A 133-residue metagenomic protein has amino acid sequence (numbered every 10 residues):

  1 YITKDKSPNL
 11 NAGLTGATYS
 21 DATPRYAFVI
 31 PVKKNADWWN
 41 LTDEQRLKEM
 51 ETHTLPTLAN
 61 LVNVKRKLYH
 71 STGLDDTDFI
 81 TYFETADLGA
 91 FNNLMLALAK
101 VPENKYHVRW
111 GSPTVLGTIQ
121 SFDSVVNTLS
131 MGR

Functional and structural regions predicted by a protein language model:
Y1-A59, T72-L74, T85-G89, N93-L96 (+1 more regions): Short S/T/G/P-rich N-terminal loop/turn motif that feeds into the first structured element of a domain
Y26, T77, W110: Residues that flank catalytic or metal-binding motifs in active/ligand-binding sites
L61-N63, Y106-V108: Short helix-terminating capping/connector loops at secondary-structure junctions
N63-H70: A short linear hydrophobic-aromatic micro-motif
L74-I80: The conserved glycine-aromatic submotif of the RRM
L98-H107: A common structural junction motif
G111-S124: Short proline/glycine- and acidic-rich turn/helix-capping motifs at secondary-structure junctions
